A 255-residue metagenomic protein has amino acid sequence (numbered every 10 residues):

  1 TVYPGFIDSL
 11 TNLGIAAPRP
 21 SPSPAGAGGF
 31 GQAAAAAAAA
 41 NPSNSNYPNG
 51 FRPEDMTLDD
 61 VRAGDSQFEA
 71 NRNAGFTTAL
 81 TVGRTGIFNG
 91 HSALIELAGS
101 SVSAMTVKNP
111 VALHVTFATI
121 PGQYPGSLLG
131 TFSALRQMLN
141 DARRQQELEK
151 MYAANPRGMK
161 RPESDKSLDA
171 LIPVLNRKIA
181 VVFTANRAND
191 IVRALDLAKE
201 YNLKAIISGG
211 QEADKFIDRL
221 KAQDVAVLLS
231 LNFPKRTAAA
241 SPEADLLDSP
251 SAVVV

Functional and structural regions predicted by a protein language model:
T1-L58, N73: Replace "His-x-His-based motif
N12-L13, R84-I87, F233: Acidic, glycine-rich active-site loops and adjacent beta-strand->loop/helix elements that engage anionic groups
I15-A17, I191-R193, K215-D218, R236-A239: Extracytoplasmic/secreted cell-surface and envelope-processing proteins
A17-S45, R143-P162, S167, P234 (+1 more regions): Intrinsically disordered, low-complexity segments enriched in small/polar residues
S21-P24, I95-A98, D224: Short secondary-structure boundary/capping segments
A27, G31-N46, R52-E54, A180 (+1 more regions): His/Asp/Glu-enriched, well-ordered alpha-helical/loop segment that forms or immediately abuts the divalent-metal
V61-E212, F216: Polyanionic/metal-chelating signatures
